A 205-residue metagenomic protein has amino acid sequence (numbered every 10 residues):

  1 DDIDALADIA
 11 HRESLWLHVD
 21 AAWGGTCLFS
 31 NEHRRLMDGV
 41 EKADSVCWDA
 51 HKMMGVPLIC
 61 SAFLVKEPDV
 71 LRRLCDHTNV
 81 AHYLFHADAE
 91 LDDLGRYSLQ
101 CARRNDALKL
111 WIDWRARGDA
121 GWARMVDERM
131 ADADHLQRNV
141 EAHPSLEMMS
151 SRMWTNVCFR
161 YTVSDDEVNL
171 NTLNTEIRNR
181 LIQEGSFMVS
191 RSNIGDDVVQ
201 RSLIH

Functional and structural regions predicted by a protein language model:
D1-D2, C27-H33, P57-C60, D76: Short acidic, glycine/serine/threonine-rich loops at helix termini
D2-S30: Catalytic PLP-binding core of fold-type I/II PLP enzymes
A10, V140-E141, L181-I182: A generic structural signal for well-ordered alpha-helical segments
E13, H18, D38-E141: Active-site C-terminal subdomain of aminotransferase-like
T26, T78-H82, S150-C158, N193-V199: A glycine-rich phosphate-binding loop feature that marks nucleotide/adenosyl-phosphate handling sites
E147-L181: Conserved PLP-binding catalytic core of the aspartate aminotransferase-like
C158-V168, S186-H205: Conserved PLP-binding active-site segment of the aspartate aminotransferase-like
